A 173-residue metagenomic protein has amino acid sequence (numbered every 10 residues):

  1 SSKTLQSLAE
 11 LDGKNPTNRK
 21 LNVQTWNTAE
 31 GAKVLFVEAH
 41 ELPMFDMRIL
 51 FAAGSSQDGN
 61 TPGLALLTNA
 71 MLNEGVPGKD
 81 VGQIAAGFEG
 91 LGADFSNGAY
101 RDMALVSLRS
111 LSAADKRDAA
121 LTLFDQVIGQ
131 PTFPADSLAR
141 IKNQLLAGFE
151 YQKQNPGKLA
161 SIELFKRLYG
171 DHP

Functional and structural regions predicted by a protein language model:
S1-K3, E10-P16, N69-V76, D171-P173: Generic detector of short, locally flexible boundary/turn motifs and exposed helical patches
S1-R48: Proteolytic maturation boundary segments
S7, D80-V81, A135: General structural signal for secondary-structure boundaries
V37, E41-N73, K79-G129, K142-E150 (+1 more regions): M16 family metallopeptidases and their MPP-like homologs
Q130-F133, L138: Peptidyl-prolyl cis-trans isomerase
